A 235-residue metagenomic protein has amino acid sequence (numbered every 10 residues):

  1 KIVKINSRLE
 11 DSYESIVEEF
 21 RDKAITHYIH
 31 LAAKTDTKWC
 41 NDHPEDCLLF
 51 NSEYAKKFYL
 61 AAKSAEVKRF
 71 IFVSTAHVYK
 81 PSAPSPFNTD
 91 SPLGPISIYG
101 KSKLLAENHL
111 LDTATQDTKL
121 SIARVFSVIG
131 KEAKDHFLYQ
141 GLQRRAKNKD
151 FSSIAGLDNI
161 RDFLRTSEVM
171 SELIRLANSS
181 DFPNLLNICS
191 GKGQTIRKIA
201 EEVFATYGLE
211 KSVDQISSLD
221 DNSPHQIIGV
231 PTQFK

Functional and structural regions predicted by a protein language model:
I2-E14: Rossmann-fold cofactor-recognition segment
Y13-F50: NAD(P)H-binding glycine-rich loop region in Rossmannoid oxidoreductase-like domains and their noncatalytic homologs
Y28-K34, F70-A76, A123-V125: SDR active-site strand-loop-helix element
A33, L48-A55, I71, S102-K103: Short alpha-helix in the Rossmann-fold core of NAD(P)-dependent oxidoreductases
D46-L48, S85, S91, I96-L104 (+3 more regions): Short-chain dehydrogenase/reductase
K56-I98: Conserved Rossmann-fold NAD(P)-dependent oxidoreductase catalytic core, especially the SDR/UDP-sugar
N108-R161, T166-S171, E202-F204: NAD(P)-dependent short-chain dehydrogenase/reductase
K149-K235: C-terminal substrate-binding subdomain of Rossmann-fold SDR/epimerase-dehydratase oxidoreductases
